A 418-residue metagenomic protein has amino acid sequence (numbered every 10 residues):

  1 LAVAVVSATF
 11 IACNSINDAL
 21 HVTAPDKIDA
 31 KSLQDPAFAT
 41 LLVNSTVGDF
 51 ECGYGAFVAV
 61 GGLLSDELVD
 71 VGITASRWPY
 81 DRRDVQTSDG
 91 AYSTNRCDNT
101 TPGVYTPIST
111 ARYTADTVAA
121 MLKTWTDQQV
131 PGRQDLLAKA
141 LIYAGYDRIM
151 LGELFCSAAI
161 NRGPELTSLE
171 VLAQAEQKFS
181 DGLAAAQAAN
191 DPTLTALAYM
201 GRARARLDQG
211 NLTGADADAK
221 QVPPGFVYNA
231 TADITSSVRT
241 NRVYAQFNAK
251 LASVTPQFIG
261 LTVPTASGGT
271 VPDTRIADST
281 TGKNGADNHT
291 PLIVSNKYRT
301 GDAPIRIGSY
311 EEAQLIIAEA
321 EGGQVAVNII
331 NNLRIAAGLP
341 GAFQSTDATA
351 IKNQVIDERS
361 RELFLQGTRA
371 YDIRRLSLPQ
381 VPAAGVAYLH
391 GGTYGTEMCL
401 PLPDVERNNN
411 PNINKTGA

Functional and structural regions predicted by a protein language model:
C13-S65, V381-A418: Membrane-proximal, proline-rich intrinsically disordered regions
T40, T46, R77-L154, D181-A189 (+3 more regions): Conserved, well-structured interaction surfaces
D84, E176, G210-N211, D216-E311 (+9 more regions): Hydrophobic-face positions in mid-chain alpha helices that act as interaction patches
L136, Y143, M150, L194 (+5 more regions): "A position-specific structural signal for the A-helix of alpha-solenoid helical repeats
M150-I160, D208-L212, V325: Short coil/turn linking the two alpha-helices of tandem helical-hairpin repeats
